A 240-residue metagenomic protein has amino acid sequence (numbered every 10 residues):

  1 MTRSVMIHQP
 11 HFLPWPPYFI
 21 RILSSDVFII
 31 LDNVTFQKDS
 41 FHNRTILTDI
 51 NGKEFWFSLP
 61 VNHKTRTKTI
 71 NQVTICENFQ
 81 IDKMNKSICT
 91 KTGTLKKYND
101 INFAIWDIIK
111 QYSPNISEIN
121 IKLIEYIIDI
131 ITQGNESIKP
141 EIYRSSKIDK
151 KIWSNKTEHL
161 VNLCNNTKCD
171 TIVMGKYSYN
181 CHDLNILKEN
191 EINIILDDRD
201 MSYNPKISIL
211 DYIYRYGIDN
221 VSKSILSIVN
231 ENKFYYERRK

Functional and structural regions predicted by a protein language model:
M1-K240: Residues lining hydrophobic/aromatic ligand-binding pockets adjacent to catalytic sites
